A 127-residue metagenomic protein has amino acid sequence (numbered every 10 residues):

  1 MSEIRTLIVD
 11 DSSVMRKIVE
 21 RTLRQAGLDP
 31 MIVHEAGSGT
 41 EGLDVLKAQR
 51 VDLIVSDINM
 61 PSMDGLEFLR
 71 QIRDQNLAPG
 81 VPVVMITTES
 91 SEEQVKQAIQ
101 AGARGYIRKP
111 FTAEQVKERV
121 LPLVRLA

Functional and structural regions predicted by a protein language model:
S13-H34, L123: Two-component/phosphorelay signaling modules centered on CheY-like receiver
E35-D44, G65: Helix N-cap/capping motif at the beta->alpha junctions
D44, L66-P79: Short amphipathic alpha-helix used as the core "switch/output" element in two-component signaling
Q49-V55: Active-site beta3 strand of CheY-like receiver
D57, T87: Active-site residues of response regulator receiver
M60: Receiver (REC) domain active-site loop signature in two-component systems and cognate sites in sensor histidine kinases
E67, S90-G105, E118: Alpha4 helix (beta4-alpha4-beta5 surface) of REC/receiver domains from two-component response regulators
F111-L121: C-terminal output helix
